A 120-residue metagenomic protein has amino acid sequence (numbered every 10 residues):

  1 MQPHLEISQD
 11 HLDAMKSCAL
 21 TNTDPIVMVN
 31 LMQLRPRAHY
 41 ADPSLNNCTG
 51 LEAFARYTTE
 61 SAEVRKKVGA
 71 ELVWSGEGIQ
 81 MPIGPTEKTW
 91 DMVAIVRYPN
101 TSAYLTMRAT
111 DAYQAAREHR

Functional and structural regions predicted by a protein language model:
M1-M92, P99, A103: Short S/T/G/P-rich N-terminal loop/turn motif that feeds into the first structured element of a domain
V96-P99, R108: A conserved hydrophobic position in a structured secondary element of the catalytic/binding core that shapes
T106-Y113: Short amphipathic alpha-helices in soluble, non-transmembrane regions that often serve as interface/regulatory elements
A116-R120: Conserved short beta-strand edge segments in small beta-sheet-based binding/regulatory domains
